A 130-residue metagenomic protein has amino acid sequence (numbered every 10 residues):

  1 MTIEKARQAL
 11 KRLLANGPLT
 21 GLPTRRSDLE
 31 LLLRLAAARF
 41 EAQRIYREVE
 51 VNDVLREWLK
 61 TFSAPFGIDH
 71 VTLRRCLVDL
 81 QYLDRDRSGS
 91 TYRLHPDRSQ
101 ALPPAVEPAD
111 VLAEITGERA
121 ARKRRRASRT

Functional and structural regions predicted by a protein language model:
M1-R25: Long, low-complexity, charged/polar intrinsically disordered regions in eukaryotic proteins
A6, R25-L33, E48, H70-R74: Short runs of predominantly hydrophobic/aromatic residues within well-ordered alpha helices that form helix-helix
G17-I45: Positively charged, polyanion-binding regions of nucleic-acid-associated proteins
I45-L73: Short, positively charged loop/turn segments that connect secondary-structure elements
V78-G89: A short, conserved structural fragment
R87-P103: Accessory beta->alpha helical hairpin/"wing" motif in late/C-terminal subdomains of nucleic-acid enzymes
S99-T130: Short, amphipathic alpha-helical interaction segments positioned at domain boundaries
